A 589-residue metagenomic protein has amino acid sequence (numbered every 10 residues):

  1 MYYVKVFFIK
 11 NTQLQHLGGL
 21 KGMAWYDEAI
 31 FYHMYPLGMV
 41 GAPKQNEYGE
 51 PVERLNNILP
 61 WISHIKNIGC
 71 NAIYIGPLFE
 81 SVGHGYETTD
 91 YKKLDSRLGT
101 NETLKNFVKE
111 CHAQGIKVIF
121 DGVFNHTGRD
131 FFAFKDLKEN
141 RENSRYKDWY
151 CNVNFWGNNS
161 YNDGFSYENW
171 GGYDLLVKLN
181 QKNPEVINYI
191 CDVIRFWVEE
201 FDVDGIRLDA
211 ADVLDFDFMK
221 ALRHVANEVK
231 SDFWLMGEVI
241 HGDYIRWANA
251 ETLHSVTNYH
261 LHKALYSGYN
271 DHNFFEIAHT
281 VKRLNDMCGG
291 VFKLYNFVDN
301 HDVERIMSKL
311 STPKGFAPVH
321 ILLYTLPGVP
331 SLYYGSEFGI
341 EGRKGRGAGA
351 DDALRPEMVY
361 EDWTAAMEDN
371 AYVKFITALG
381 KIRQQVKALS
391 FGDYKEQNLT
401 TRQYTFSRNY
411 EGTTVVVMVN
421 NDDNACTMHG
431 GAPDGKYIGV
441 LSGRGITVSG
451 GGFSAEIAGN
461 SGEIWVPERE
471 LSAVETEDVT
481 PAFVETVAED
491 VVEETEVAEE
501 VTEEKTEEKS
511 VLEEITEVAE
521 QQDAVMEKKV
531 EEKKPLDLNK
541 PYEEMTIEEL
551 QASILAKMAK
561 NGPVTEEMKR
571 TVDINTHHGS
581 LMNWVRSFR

Functional and structural regions predicted by a protein language model:
K5-Y74, E80, E110, A278 (+1 more regions): Carbohydrate-interacting/catalytic domains
M23-F31, Y35-N71, L78-E200, L222-E228 (+1 more regions): Substrate-binding/active-site clefts of carbohydrate-active enzymes
A29-H33, A72, K117-I119, G205-R207 (+3 more regions): Structural preference for beta-strand elements that scaffold enzyme active sites
M34, I65, I75, Y91 (+10 more regions): Conserved, mostly hydrophobic/aromatic
V108, H112-Q114, K138, E199 (+8 more regions): Active-site-proximal helices and loops of the catalytic beta/alpha 8
H126, I190-F216, N296, N300: Active-site groove signature of glycoside hydrolases
G290-S311: Active-site clefts of carbohydrate-active enzymes
K533-R589: Basic helix-extension-helix modules of the SAP/HeH family
